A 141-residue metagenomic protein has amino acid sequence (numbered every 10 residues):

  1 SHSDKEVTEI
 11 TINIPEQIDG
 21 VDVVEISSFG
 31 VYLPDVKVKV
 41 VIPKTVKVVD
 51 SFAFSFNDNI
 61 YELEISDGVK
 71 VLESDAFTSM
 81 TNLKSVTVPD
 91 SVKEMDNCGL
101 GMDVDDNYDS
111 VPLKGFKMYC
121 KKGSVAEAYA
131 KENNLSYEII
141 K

Functional and structural regions predicted by a protein language model:
S1-D4: GGW-centered surface loops in extracellular recognition modules
V7-V24, P34-V48, N57-V71, M80-E94 (+2 more regions): Structural signature of tandem-repeat unit edges
F29-G30, D50-A53, E73-A76, C98-G99: Consensus positions within tandem repeat domains that build extended binding/scaffold surfaces
E73, M95-N97, E127-Y129: Extracytoplasmic/secreted cell-surface and envelope-processing proteins
V125-L135: Short, aromatic/basic amphipathic alpha-helical patches
